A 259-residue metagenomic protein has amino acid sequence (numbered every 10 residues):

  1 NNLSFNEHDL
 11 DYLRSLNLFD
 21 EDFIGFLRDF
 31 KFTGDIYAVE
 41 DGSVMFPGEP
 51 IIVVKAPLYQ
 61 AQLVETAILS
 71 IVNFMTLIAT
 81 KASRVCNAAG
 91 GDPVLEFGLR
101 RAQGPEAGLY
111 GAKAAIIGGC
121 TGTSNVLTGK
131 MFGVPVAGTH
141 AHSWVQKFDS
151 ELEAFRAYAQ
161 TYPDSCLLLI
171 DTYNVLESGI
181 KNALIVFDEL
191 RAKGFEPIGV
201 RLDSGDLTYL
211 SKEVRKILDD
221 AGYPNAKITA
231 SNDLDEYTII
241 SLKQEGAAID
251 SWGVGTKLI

Functional and structural regions predicted by a protein language model:
N1-D29: N-terminal, Lys/Arg-enriched amphipathic/low-complexity engagement segments that precede the first folded domain
L18, I24-T33, E40-A221, L234-T238 (+1 more regions): Buried, small/hydrophobic-residue-enriched core segments of structured protein domains
D35, A226-K227: Short active-site oxyanion
A137, V200, I228, D250-W252: Hydrophobic residues within beta-strands of alpha/beta enzymes
L234-A248: Catalytic cores of alpha/beta
A248-I259: Glycine-rich phosphate-binding active-site loops on the catalytic face of alpha/beta enzymes
